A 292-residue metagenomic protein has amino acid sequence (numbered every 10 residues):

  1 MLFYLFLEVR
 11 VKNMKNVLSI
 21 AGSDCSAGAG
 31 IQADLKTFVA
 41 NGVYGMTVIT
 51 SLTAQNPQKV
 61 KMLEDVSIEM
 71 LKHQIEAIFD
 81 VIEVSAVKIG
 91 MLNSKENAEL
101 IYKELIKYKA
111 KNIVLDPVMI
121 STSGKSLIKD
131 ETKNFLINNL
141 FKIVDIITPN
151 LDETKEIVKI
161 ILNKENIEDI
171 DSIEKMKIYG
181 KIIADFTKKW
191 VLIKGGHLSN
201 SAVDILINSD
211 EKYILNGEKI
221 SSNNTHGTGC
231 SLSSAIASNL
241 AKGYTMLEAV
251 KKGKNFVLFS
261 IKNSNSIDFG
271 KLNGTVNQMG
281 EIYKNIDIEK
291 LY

Functional and structural regions predicted by a protein language model:
M1-P57, Y292: Glycine-rich phosphate/adenosyl-contacting loop at the front of the ribokinase-like
K15-S19, V39-T122, M279-N285: Conserved N-terminal subdomain of the carbohydrate kinase-like
A21-S26, Y213-H226: Short pre-catalytic strand/loop immediately N-terminal to key active-site residues, enriched for Gly-Thr
Q32, T37, E156, S222-M246: Short, small-residue alpha-helix embedded
G42-M46, N239-G253: Phosphate-handling active-site elements
M62-D65, E248-Y292: Charged C-terminal helix
K129-K212: Conserved phosphate/ATP/ADP-binding segment of small-molecule kinases
